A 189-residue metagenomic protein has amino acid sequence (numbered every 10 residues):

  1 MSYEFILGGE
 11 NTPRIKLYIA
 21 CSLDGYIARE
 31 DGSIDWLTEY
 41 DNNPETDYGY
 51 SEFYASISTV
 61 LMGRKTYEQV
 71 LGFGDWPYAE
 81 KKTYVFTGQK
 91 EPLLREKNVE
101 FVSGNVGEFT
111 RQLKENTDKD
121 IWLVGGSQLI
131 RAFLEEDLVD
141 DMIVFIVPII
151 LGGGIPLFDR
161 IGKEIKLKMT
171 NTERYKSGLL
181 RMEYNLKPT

Functional and structural regions predicted by a protein language model:
S2-T189: Enzymes that bind and transform nitrogen-containing heteroaromatic metabolites
